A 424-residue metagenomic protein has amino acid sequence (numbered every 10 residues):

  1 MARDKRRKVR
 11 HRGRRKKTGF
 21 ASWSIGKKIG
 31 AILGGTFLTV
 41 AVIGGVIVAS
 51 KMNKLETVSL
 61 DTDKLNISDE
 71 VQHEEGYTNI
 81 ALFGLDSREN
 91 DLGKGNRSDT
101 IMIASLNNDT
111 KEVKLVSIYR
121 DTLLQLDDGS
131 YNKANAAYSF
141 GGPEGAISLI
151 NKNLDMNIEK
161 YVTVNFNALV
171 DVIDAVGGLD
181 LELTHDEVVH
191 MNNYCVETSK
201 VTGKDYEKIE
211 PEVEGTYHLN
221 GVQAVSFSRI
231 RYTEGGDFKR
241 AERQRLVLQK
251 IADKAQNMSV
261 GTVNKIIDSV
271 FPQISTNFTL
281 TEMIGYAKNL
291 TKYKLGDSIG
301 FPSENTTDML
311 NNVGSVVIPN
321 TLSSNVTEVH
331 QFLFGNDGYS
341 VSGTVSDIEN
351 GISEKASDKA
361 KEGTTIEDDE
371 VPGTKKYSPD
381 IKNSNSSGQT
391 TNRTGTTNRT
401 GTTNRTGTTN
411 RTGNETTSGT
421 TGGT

Functional and structural regions predicted by a protein language model:
A2-K111, G285: Entry/capping segment at the start of metal-dependent catalytic domains with acidic active-site entry clusters
E70, Q273-N398, T402, T408 (+2 more regions): C-terminal solvent-exposed extensions
E75-T78, G95-I101, T110-I118, G129 (+7 more regions): Extracytoplasmic
E89-L92, N132-F140, D155-K160, E214 (+4 more regions): Second-shell loop/turn segments in exported
R97, D128, A137-E144, T163-N167 (+5 more regions): Soluble non-cytosolic domains of exported or imported proteins
T100, Y131, P143-N151, F166-V170 (+8 more regions): Extracytoplasmic/secreted envelope proteins and their assembly/folding machinery, especially bacterial periplasmic
F140-K204, N277-T279, M283: Amphipathic, coiled-coil-like alpha-helical scaffolding segments used for oligomerization/assembly
D174-S259: Flexible, polar/acidic helix-loop-strand segments at domain edges
